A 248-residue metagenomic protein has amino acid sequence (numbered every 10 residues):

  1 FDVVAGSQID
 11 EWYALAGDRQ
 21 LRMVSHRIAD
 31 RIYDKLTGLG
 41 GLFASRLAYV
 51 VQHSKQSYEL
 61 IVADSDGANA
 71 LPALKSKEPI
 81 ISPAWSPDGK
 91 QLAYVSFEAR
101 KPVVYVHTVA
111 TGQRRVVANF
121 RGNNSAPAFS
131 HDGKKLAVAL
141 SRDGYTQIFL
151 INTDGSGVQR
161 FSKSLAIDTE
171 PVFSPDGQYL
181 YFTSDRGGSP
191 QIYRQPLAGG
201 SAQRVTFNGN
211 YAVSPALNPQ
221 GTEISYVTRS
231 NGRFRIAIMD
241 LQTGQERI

Functional and structural regions predicted by a protein language model:
F1-R31: Amphipathic beta-strand/beta-sheet edge segments enriched in Tyr/Trp
G40, V51-E59, K75-E78, V95-V104 (+7 more regions): A flexible loop/linker signature enriched in serine peptidases of the S9 family
G41-F43, P87-D88, H131-D132, P175-D176 (+1 more regions): Residue-level detector of Asp-centered blade-edge/turn motifs that repeat once per structural unit in beta-propeller
F43-S65, L71, E78-W85: Beta-strand-rich domains and repeat architectures in extracellular enzymes and scaffolds, especially beta-propellers
L47, L92, G133-A137, G177-L180 (+1 more regions): Hydrophobic beta-strand positions that form the internal "hydrophobic ladder" of WD40/Gbeta-like beta-propeller blades
D64-A68, T108-G112, N152-S156, P196-G200 (+1 more regions): Short loop/turn segments that connect beta-strands within beta-propeller blades
N69-L74, Q113-A118, G157-S162, S201-T206 (+1 more regions): A short beta-strand motif characteristic of beta-propeller blades
